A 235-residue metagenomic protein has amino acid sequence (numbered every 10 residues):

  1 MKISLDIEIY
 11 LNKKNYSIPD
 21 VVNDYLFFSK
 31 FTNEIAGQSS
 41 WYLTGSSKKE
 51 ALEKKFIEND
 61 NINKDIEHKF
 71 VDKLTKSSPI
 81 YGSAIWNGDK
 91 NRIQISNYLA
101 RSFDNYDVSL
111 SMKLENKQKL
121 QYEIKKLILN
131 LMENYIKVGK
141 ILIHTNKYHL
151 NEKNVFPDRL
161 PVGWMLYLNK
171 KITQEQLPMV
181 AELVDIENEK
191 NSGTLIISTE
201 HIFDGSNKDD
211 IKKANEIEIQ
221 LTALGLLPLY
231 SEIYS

Functional and structural regions predicted by a protein language model:
M1-T44, K147-S235: C-terminal interaction module
G37-K147: Internal, hydrophobic cores of structured domains that mediate oligomerization or house catalytic pockets within large
